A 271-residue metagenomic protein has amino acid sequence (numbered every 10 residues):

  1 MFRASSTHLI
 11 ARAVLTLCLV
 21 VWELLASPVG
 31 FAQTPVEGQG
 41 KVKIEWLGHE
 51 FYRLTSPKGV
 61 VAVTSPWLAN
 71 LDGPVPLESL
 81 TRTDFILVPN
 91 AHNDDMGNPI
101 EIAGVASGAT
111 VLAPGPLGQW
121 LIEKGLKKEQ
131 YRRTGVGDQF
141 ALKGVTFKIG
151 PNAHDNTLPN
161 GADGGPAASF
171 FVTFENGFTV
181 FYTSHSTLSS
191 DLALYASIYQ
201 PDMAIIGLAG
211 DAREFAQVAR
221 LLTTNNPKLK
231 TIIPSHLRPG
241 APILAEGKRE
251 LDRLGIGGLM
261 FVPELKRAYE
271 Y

Functional and structural regions predicted by a protein language model:
F2, A11-V61, L68-N70, L265-R267: Zn-dependent metallo-beta-lactamase
E37-V42, S56-A62, Q139-K148, T173-V180 (+1 more regions): Beta-strand-turn-beta hairpins that frame and shape the catalytic cleft of phosphate-ester-processing enzymes
L47, F51-N93, G97-G104, N156-N160 (+1 more regions): Pre-active-site segment of Zn-dependent metallo-hydrolases
V63-P66, T83-A91, L112-G115, V180-H185 (+3 more regions): Active-site neighborhood of phospho(di)ester-bond hydrolases with catalytic His/Asp-centered motifs
A69-D72, N93-G97, G118-L121, D138-A141 (+5 more regions): Active-site environment of divalent metal-dependent phosphoester hydrolases
V75-Q139: Active-site HxH/HxHxD metal-binding segment of metal-dependent hydrolases
T110, I122-A141, R220-Y271: Binuclear metal-ion centers of metallo-dependent hydrolases, dominated by the metallo-beta-lactamase
N156-N225: Active-site-proximal loop/helix segments of hydrolase catalytic cores
